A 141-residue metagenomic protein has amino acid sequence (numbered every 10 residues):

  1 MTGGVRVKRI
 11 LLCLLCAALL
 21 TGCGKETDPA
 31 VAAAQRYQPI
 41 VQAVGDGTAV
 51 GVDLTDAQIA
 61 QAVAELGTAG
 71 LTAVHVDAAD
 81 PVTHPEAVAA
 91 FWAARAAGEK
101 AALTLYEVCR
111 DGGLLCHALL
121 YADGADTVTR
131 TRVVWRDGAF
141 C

Functional and structural regions predicted by a protein language model:
G3, K25-C141: Mature, Sec-exported extracytoplasmic domains of Gram-positive
K8-C13: Sec-dependent signal peptide recognition, specifically the positively charged N-region followed immediately by
L20-G22: C-terminal motif of bacterial Sec signal peptides marking the signal peptidase cleavage site
